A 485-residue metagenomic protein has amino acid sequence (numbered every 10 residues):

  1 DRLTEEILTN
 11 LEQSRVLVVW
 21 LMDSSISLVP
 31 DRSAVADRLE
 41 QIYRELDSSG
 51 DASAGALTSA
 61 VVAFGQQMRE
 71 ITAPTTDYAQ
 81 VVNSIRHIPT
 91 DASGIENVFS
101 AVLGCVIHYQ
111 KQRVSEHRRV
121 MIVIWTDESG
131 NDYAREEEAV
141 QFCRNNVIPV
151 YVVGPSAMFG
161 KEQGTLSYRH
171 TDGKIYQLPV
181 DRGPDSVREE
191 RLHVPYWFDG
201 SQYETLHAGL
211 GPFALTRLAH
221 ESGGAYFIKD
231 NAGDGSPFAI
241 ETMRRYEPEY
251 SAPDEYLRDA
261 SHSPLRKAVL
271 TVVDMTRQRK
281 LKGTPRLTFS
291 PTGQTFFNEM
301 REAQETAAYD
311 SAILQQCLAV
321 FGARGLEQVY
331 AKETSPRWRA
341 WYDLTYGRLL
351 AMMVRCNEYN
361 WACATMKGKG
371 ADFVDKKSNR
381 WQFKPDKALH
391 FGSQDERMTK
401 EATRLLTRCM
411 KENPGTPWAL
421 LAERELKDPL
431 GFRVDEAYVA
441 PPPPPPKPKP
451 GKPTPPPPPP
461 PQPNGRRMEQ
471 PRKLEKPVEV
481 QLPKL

Functional and structural regions predicted by a protein language model:
L11-A73, V102-C105, V120-W125: Von Willebrand factor
L21-S24, V61-F64, C105, R118-N131 (+3 more regions): DG-centered beta-turn motif at the end of beta-strands
Q67-I71, A79-V120, G130-A134, S156-Q163: Von Willebrand factor
E128-R217: VWA/integrin I-like adhesion module and closely mimicked acidic/polar interface patches used
N131-D132, V329, E333-R337, C409-R424 (+2 more regions): Short solvent-exposed coil/turn linkers within tandem alpha-helical repeat scaffolds
Y176, V180-S335, G451-K452: C-terminal "exit" segments of structured domains
T345, L349-M352, E425: "A position-specific structural signal for the A-helix of alpha-solenoid helical repeats
N357-K411, P417, R433-P456: Short coil/linker segments at helix-helix boundaries
